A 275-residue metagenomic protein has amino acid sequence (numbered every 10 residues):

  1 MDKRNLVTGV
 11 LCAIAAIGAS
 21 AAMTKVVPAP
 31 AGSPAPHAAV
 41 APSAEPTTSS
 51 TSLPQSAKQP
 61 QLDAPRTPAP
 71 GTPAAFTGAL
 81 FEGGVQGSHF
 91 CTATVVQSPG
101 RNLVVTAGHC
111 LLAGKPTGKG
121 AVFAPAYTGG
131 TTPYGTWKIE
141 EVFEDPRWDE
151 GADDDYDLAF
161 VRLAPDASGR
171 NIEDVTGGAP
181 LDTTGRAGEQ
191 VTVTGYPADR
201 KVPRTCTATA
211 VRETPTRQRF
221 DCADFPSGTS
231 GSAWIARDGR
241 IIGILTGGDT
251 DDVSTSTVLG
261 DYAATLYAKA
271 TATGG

Functional and structural regions predicted by a protein language model:
K3-A13, I17-L80, G260-G275: N-terminal low-complexity, Pro/Thr-rich disordered segments that flank secretion/membrane-targeting signals
G9, A79-F81, L103-V105, A159-R162 (+2 more regions): Structural recognition of the beta-strand scaffold that forms the well-ordered cores of secreted hydrolase catalytic
D63-A75, F81-G84, A121-S168: Conserved catalytic-core segment of clan PA serine endopeptidases
P70-Y127, A210-E213, I235, T246 (+1 more regions): Catalytic histidine site
Q86-G87, G100-R101, C110-A113, G129-T131 (+5 more regions): Solvent-exposed loop/turn segments at secondary-structure junctions within structured extracellular/periplasmic domains
I139, D154-C222, G228: Chymotrypsin/trypsin-fold serine protease catalytic domain
D182-A187, T207-Q218, I244-G275: Extracellular protease catalytic domains of secreted zymogens
D224-L245: Catalytic nucleophile loop of clan PA
